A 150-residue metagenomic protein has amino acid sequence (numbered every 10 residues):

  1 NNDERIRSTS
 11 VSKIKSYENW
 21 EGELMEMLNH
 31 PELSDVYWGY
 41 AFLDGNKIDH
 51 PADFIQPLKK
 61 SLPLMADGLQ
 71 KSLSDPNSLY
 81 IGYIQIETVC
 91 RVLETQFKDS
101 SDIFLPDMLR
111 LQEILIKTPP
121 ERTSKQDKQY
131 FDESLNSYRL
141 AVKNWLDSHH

Functional and structural regions predicted by a protein language model:
N1, E18-L28, D49-G68, S100-R110: Amphipathic alpha-helical scaffolding segments comprising HEAT/armadillo-like alpha-solenoid repeats
R5-Y17, E23-H30, S34-D49, S74-K98 (+1 more regions): Structural detector for internal amphipathic alpha-helices that build alpha-solenoid repeat scaffolds
V36, S61, M65, K71-N77 (+1 more regions): Soluble extramembrane regions of membrane proteins in the secretory/endomembrane system
A41-L43, Q70-S74, P119-K125: Short, charged low-complexity intrinsically disordered segments located at boundaries of structured domains
Q56, Q70, Q85, Q96 (+2 more regions): Residue-identity detector for glutamine
Q85-T88, V92, Q96-S100, F104-R122: Beta-strand-rich cores of mature extracytoplasmic or soluble domains
Q112-H150: Eukaryote-biased recognition of C-terminal alpha-helical segments
